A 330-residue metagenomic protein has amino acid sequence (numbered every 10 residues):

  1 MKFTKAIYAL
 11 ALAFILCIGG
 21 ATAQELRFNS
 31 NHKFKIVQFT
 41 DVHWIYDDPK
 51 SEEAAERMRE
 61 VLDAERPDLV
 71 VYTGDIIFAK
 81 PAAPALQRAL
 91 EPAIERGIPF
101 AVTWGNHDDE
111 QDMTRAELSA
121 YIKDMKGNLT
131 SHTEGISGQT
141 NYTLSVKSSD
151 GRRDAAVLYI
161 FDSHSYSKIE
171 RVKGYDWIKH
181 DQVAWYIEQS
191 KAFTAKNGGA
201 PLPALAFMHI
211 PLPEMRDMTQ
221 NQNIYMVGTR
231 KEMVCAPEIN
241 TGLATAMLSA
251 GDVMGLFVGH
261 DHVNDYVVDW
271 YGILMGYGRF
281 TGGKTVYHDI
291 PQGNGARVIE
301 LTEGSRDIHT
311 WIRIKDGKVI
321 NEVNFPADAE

Functional and structural regions predicted by a protein language model:
Y8-C17: Bacterial N-terminal signal peptides
A23-A89: N-terminal active-site segment of His-dependent metallophosphoesterases
S30, F39, V146-R152, L158 (+2 more regions): Binuclear metal-dependent phosphoesterase catalytic core
K35-F39, D68-T73, F78, P99-W104 (+8 more regions): Structural recognition of the beta-strand scaffold that forms the well-ordered cores of secreted hydrolase catalytic
V37-A55, I77-P84, E110, K168-W177 (+2 more regions): Acidic/histidine-rich helix-loop elements that form or flank divalent-metal/phosphate-binding sites at the catalytic
I45-D47, F78-A83, V102-M113, Y166-I169 (+3 more regions): Active-site environment of divalent metal-dependent phosphoester hydrolases
R66-D68, V157, V172-D265: His/acidic metal-ligating clusters that form di-metal
Q87-G199, G283, A296-T302: Extended active-site neighborhood of metal-dependent phosphoesterases/phosphodiesterases
